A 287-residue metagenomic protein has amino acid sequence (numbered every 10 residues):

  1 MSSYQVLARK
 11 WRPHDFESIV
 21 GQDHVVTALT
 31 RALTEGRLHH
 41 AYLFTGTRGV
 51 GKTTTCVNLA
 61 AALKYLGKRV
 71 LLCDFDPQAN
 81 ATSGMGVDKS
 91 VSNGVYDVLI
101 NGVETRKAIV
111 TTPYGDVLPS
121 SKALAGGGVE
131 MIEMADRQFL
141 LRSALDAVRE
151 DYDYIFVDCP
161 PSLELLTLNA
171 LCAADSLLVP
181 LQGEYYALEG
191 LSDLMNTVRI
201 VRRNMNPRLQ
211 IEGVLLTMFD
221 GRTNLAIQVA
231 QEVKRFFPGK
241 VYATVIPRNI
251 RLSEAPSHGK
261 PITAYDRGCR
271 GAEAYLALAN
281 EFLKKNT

Functional and structural regions predicted by a protein language model:
M1-V50: P-loop/Walker A NTP-binding region and its immediately flanking N-terminal helices in P-loop NTPase folds
K52-T287: P-loop NTP-binding core
